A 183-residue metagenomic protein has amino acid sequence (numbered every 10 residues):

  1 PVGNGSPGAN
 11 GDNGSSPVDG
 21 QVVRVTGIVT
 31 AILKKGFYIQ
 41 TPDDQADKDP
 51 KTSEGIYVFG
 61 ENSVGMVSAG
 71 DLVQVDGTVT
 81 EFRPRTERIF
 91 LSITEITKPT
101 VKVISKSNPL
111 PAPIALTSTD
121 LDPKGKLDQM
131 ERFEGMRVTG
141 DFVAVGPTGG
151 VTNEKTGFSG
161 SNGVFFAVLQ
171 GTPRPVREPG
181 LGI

Functional and structural regions predicted by a protein language model:
P1-I183: Extended non-catalytic accessory segments flanking core domains
